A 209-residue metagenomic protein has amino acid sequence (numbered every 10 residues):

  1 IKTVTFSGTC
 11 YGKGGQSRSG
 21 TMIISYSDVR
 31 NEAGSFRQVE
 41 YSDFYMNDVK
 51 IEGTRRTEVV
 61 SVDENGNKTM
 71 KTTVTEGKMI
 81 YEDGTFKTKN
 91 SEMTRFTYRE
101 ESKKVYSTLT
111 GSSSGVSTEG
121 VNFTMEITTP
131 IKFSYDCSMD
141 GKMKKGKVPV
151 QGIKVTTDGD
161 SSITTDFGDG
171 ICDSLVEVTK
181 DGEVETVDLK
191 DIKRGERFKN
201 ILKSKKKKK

Functional and structural regions predicted by a protein language model:
I1-K209: Low-complexity, intrinsically disordered segments exposed to solvent
